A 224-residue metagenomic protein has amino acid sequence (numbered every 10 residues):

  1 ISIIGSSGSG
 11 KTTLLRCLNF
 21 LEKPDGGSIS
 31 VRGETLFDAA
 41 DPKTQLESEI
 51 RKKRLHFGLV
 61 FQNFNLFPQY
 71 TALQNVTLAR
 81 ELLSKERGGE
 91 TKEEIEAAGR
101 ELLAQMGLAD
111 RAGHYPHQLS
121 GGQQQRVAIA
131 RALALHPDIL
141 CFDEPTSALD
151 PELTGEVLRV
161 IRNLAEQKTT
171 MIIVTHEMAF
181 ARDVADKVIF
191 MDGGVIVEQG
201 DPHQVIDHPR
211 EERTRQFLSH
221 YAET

Functional and structural regions predicted by a protein language model:
G27-A39: Conserved ABC transporter NBD signature motif
L36-G58, K92-E93, V205-P209: ABC ATPase NBD coupling module
Y70-A79: Short coil-to-helix segment of the ABC ATPase nucleotide-binding domain corresponding to the Q-loop/switch region
H114-H117, L135, Q167: Conserved signature/switch motifs of ABC ATPase nucleotide-binding domains
L140-D143: Catalytic Walker B motif of ABC-type/P-loop ATPase nucleotide-binding domains
A181-D183: A short, surface-exposed alpha-helical micro-motif characterized by mixed small hydrophobic and charged/polar residues
